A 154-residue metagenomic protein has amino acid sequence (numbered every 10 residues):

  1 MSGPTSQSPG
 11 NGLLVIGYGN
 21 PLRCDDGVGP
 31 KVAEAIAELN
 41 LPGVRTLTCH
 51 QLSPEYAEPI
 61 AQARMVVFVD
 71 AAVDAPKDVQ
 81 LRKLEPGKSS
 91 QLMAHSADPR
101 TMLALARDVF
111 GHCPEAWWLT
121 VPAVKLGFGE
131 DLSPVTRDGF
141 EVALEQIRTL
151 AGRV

Functional and structural regions predicted by a protein language model:
M1-G12, G152-V154: Short, low-complexity, intrinsically disordered N-terminal peptides in bacterial proteins
S2-S6, A57, A106-D108: A generic local secondary-structure boundary/capping motif
S6-V15, P21-P86: Nucleotide and nucleotide-moiety/phosphate-recognizing core
I16-G17, T120: Short beta-strands and strand-loop turn motifs
G17-L22, G87-L92, F128-D131: A short glycine/serine-rich beta->alpha loop
G27, K31, Q51, A97-T101 (+2 more regions): Conserved active-site and cofactor/substrate-binding residues in soluble primary-metabolism enzymes
A61, A72-A116: Helix-loop-strand module that forms the ligand-binding subsite of alpha/beta enzymes
T101-V154: Phosphate-binding/catalytic loops
